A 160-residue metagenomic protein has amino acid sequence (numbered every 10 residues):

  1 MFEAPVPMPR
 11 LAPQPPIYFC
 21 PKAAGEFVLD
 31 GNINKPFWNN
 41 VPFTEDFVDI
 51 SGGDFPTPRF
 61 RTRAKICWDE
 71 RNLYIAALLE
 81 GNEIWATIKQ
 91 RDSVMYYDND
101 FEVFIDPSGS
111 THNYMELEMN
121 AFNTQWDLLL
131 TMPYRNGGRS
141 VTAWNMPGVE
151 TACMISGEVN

Functional and structural regions predicted by a protein language model:
M1-N160: Structural preference for beta-rich elements and adjacent junctions enriched in aromatics
